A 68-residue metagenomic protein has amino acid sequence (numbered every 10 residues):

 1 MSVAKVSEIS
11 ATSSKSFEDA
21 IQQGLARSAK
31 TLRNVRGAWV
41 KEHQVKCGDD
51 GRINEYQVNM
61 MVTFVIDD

Functional and structural regions predicted by a protein language model:
S2-R36: Short, well-ordered alpha-helical segments
E8, W39, N59-T63: Soluble periplasmic/extracytoplasmic beta-strand elements of cell-envelope proteins
R36-W39, V45: Amphipathic, hydrophobic secondary-structure cores in small proteins
Q44-D68: A cross-kingdom feature marking charged/low-complexity
